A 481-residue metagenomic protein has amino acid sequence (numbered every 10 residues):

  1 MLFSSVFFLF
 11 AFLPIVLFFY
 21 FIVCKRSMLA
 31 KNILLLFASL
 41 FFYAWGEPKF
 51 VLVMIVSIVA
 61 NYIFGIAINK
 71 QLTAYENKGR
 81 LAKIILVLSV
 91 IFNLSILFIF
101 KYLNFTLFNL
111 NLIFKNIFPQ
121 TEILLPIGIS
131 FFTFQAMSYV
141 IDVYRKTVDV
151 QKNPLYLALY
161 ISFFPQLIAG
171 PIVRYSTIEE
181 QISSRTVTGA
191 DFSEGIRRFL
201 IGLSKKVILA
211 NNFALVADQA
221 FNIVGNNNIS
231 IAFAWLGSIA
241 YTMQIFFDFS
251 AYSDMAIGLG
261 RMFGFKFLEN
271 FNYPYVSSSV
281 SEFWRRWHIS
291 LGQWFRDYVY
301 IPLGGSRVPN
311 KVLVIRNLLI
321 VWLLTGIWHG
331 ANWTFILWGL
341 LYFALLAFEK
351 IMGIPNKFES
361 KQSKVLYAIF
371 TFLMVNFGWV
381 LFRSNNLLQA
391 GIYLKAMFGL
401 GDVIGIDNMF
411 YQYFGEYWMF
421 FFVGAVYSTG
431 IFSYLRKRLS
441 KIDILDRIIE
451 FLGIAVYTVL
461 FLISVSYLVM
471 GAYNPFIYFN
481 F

Functional and structural regions predicted by a protein language model:
M1-N480: Membrane-embedded transmembrane alpha-helical bundles that form the catalytic cores of multi-pass lipid-modifying
